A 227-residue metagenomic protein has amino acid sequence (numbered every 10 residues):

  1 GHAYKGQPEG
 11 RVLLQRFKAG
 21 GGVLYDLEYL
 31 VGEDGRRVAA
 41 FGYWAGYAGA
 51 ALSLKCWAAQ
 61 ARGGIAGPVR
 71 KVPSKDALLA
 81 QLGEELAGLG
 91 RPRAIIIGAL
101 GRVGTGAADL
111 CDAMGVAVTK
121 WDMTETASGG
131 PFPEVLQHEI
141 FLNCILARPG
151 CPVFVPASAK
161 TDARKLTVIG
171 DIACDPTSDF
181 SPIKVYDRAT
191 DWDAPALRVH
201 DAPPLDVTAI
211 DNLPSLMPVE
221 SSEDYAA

Functional and structural regions predicted by a protein language model:
G1, C151, A227: Metallocofactor- and cofactor-centric catalytic cores in central/energy metabolism, strongly enriched
G1-D34, A40: Glycine-rich phosphate/adenylate-binding loop and adjacent beta-alpha elements of nucleotide- or dinucleotide-binding
P8, V12, W44-A48, G98 (+6 more regions): Conserved active-site and cofactor/substrate-binding residues in soluble primary-metabolism enzymes
K18, L24-L27, I96, K120-D122 (+2 more regions): General beta-strand structural signal in soluble alpha/beta enzymes
V23-Q81, C174-A227: Adenosine-phosphate binding glycine-rich loop
G63-I145: Glycine-rich phosphate/diphosphate-binding loop of Rossmann-like nucleotide-binding domains
M123-P203: Rossmann-like adenosine-cofactor binding region
